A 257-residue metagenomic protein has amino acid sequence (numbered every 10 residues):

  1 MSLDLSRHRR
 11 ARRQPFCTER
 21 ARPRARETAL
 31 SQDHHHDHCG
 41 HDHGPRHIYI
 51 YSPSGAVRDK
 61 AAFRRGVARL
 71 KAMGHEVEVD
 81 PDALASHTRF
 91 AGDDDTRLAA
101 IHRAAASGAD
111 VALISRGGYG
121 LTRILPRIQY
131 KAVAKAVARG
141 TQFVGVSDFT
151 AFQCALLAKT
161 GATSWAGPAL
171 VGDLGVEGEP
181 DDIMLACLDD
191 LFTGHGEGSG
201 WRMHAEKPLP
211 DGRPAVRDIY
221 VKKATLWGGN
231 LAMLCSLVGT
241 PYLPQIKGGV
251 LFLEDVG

Functional and structural regions predicted by a protein language model:
M1, L5-A29: Compositionally biased, low-complexity flexible segments
L30-G108: ATP/NTP phosphate-donor binding region
R103-A106, A155-L157, T163, P210-V216 (+3 more regions): Hydrophobic structural segments
V111-L113, V144, V250-E254: Structural motif
V111-R127, V146: N-terminal glycine-rich "phosphate-gripper" loop used for MgATP/nucleotide binding and carboxylate activation
Y130-A155, T163-L170: Short, acidic/small-residue loops that bind anionic groups at enzyme active sites
T163-A232: Conserved anion/nucleotide-ligand pocket segment
Y242-G257: Internal helical hairpin/lid segments
